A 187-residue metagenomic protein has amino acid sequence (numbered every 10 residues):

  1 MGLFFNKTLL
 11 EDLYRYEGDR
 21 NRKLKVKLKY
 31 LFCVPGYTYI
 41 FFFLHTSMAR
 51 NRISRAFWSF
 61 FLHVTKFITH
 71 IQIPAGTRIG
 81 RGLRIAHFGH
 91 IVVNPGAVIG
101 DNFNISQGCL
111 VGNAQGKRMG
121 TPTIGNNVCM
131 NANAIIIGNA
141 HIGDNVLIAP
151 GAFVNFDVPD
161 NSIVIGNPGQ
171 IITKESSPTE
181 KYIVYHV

Functional and structural regions predicted by a protein language model:
M1-T69, T179-V187: Terminal amphipathic alpha-helical/low-complexity segments used for targeting or macromolecular assembly
T69, P74-A75, G80-R81, A86-P95 (+12 more regions): Left-handed beta-helix
P159, Q170, K174-K181, Y185-V187: Conserved catalytic-core subdomain
